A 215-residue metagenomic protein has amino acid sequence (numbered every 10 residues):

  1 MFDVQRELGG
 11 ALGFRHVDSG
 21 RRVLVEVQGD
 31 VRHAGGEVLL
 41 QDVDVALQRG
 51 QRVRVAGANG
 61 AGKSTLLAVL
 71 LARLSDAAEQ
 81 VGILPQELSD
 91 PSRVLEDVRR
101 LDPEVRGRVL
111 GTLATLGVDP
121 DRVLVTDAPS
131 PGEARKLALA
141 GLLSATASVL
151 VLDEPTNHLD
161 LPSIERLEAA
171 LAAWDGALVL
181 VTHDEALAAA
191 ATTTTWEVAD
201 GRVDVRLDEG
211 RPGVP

Functional and structural regions predicted by a protein language model:
M1-E26: Coiled-coil termination/hinge junctions
V17-P215: ABC ATP-binding cassette signature C-motif
